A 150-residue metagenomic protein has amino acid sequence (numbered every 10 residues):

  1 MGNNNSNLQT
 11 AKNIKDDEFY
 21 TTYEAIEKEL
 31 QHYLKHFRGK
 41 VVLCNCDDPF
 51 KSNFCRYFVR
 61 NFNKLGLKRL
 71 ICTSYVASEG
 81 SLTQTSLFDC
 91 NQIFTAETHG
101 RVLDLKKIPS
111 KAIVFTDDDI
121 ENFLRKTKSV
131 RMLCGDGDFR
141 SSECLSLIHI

Functional and structural regions predicted by a protein language model:
M1-G100, K106, S110-K111, D117: S-adenosyl-L-methionine
L103, D138-R140: Polar low-complexity intrinsically disordered regions enriched in Ser/Thr and small residues
P109-D136: N-terminal, Lys/Arg-enriched amphipathic/low-complexity engagement segments that precede the first folded domain
E143-S146: A short acidic, Gly/Pro-enriched loop at the edge of an enzyme's catalytic core that lines a small-molecule cofactor
I148-I150: Conserved small/polar residues in nucleotide/adenosyl-binding loops
